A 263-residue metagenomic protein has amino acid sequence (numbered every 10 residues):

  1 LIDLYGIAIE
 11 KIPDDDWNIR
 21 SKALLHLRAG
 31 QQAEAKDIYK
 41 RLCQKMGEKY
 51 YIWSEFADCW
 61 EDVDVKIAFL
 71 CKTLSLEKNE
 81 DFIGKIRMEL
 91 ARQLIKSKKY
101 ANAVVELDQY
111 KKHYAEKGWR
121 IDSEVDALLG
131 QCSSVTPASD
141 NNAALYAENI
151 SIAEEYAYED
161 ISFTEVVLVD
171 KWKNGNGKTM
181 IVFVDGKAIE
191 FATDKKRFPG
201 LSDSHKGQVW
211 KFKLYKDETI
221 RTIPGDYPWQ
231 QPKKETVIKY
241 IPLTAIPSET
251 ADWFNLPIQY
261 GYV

Functional and structural regions predicted by a protein language model:
L1-D3, I9, W17, S134-S139: Extended alpha-helical scaffold segments
G6, D15-Q32, D37-K78: Alpha-helical adaptor scaffolds
D16, M46-A57, K78-R87, K111-A127: Boundary/linker segments of alpha-helical solenoid repeat arrays
L25, C59, Q93, Y110-H113 (+1 more regions): TPR/TPR-like alpha-solenoid repeats
K45-M46, C71-K78, I95-W119: TPR/TPR-like (Sel1-like) alpha-helical repeat modules
S133, P137-G177, K233-Y262: Structural detector for short beta-strands of small beta-barrel domains
V184-H205, V263: Beta-strand/loop nucleic-acid-binding surfaces
P199-P228, I258-G261: Flexible glycine-rich surface loops and low-complexity tracts that mediate binding to linear polymers
